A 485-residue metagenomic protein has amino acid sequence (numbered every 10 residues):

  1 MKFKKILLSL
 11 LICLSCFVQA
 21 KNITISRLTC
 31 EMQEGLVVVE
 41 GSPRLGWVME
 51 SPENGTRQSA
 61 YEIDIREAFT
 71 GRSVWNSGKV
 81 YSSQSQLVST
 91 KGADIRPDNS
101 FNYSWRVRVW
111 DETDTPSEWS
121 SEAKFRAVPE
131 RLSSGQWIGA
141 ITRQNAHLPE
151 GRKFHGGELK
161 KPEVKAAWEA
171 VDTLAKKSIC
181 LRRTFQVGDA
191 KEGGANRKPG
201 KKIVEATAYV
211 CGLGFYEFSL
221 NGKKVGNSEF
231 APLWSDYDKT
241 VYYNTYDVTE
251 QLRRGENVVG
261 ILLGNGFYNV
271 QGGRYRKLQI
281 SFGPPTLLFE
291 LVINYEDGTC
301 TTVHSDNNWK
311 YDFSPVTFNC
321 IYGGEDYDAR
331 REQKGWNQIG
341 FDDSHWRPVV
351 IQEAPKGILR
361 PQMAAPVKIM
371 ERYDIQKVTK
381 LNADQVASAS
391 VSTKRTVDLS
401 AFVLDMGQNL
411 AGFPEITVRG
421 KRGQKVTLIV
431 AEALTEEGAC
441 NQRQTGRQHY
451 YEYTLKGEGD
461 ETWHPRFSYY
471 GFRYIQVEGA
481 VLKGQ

Functional and structural regions predicted by a protein language model:
M1-K2, V18, A195-P199: Short, low-complexity interaction segments enriched in Ser/Thr/Pro/Gly
K2-S9: Sec-dependent signal peptide recognition, specifically the positively charged N-region followed immediately by
S9-I12, S26: Secretory pathway export signals and precursors
L11-Q19: Hydrophobic h-region of N-terminal signal peptides that target proteins for export in Gram-negative bacteria
I23-Q485: Extracellular/oxidizing-compartment recognition motifs
